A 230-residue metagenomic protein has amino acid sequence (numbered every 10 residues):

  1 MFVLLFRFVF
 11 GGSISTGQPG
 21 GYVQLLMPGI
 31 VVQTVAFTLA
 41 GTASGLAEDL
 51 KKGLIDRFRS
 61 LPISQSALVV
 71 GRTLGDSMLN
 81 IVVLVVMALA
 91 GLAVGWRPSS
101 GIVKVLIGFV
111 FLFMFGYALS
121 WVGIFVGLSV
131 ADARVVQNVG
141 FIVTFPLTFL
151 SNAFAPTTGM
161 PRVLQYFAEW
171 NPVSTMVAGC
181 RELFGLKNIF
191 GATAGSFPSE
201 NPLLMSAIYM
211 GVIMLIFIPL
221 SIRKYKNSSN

Functional and structural regions predicted by a protein language model:
M1-F6, Y22-V94, I142, T148: Hydrophobic alpha-helical transmembrane segments of multi-pass membrane transport proteins
V3-F8, R181-N230: Alpha-helical transmembrane segments of multi-pass membrane transporters/translocases
F6-S15, V94-S99, V103, V130-D132 (+2 more regions): Short helix-capping/hinge motifs at transmembrane helix termini and TM-loop junctions
R7-G12, E48, R57, L92 (+6 more regions): Transmembrane helix-loop junction
F8-F10, G127-S174: Transmembrane helix segments
G20-F37, F113-M114, P202-S206, M210-V212: Transmembrane-helix motif of ABC transporter permease domains
Q65, V69-G140, N201-S221: Alpha-helical transmembrane segments and their short interhelical loops
A155-E200: Terminal transmembrane helical anchor/hairpin motif
